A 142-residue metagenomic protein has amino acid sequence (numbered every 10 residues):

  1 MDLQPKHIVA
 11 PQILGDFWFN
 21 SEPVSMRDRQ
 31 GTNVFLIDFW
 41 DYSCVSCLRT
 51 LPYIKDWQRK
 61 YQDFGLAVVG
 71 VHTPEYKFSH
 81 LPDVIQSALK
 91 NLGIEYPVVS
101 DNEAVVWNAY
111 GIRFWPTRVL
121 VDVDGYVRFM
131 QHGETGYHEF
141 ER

Functional and structural regions predicted by a protein language model:
M1-D28: N-terminal "domain-start" segment that seeds a small globular fold
V9, F35, W40, A67-V69 (+2 more regions): Conserved Rossmann-like nucleotide-binding pocket used by diverse enzymes that bind dinucleotide cofactors
P11, V45-S46, P52-D56, D63 (+3 more regions): Proline-centered helix-kink/hinge sites
W18-P23, W40, W57, H72 (+3 more regions): Tryptophan-centric aromatic hotspots in well-structured domains and transmembrane helices
S25-L48, I54, V68: Short active-site neighborhood of thiol/selenol oxidoreductases, capturing the structured segment around
G31-F35, F64-A67, G93-Y96, V123: Loop/turn elements at helix/coil->beta-strand transitions in domains of secreted/extracellular proteins
L48-L92, N102-N108: Structural microenvironment flanking redox-active thiols in thiol-disulfide oxidoreductases
K90-Y96, S100-R142: Thiol/disulfide oxidoreductase modules built on the thioredoxin-like
